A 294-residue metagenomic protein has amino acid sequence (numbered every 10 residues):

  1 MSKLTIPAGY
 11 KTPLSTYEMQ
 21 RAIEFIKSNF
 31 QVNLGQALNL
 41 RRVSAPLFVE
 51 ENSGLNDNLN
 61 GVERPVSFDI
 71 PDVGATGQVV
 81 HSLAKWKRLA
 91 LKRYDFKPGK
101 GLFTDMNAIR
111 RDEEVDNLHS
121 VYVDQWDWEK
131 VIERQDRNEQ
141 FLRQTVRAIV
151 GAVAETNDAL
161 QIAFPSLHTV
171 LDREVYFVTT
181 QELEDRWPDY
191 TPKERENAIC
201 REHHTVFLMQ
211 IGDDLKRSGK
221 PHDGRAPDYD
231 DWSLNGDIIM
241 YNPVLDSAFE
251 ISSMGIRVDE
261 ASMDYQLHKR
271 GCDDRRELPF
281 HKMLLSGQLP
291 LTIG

Functional and structural regions predicted by a protein language model:
S2-H119, D127-V131: Class II aminoacyl-tRNA synthetase-like tRNA-binding/catalytic domains
E18-R21, F25, N29, R137-Q144 (+3 more regions): Generic recognition of stable, solvent-exposed alpha-helical segments in well-folded globular domains
Q31-R42, R147-D158, G212, K216: Hydrophobic/aromatic-lined pockets within catalytic cores
L47-E51, P165-D172, I211: A glycine-rich phosphate-binding loop feature that marks nucleotide/adenosyl-phosphate handling sites
V66, G101, N107, D116-V121 (+4 more regions): Flexible, active-site-adjacent loop/turn segments at secondary-structure boundaries
G99, T104-N197: Extended, charged alpha-beta segments that form solvent-exposed binding/catalytic grooves in nucleic-acid-handling
T179-G294: A translation/RNA-centric and nucleic-acid-associated enzymatic feature enriched in Class II aminoacyl-tRNA synthetases
